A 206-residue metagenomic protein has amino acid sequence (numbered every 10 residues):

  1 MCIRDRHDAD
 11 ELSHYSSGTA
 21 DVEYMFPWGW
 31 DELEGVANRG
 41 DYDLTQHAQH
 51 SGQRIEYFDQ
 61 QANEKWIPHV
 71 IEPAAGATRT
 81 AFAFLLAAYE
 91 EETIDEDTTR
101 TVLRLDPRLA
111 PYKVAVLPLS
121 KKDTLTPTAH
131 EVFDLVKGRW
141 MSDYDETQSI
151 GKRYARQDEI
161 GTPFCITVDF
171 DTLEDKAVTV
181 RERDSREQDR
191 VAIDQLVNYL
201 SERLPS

Functional and structural regions predicted by a protein language model:
R4-S206: NTP/phosphate- and nucleic-acid-binding module
